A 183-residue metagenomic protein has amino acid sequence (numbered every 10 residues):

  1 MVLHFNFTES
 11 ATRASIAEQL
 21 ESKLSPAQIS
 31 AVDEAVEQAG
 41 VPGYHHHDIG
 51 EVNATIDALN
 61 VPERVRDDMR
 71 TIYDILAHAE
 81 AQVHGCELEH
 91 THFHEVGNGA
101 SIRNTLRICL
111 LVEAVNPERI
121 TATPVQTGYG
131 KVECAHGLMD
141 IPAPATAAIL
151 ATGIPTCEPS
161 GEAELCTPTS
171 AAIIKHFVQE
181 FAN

Functional and structural regions predicted by a protein language model:
M1, L88-E89, V115-A122, P144-T146 (+1 more regions): Short coil/turn connectors at secondary-structure junctions
H4-E18, F93-N116: Conserved phosphate/anionic-ligand binding catalytic regions in large, soluble enzymes, centered on
F5-F7, L88-E95, T121-P124, E158-P159: General beta-strand structural signal in soluble alpha/beta enzymes
F7-A11, A35-V36, G97, P124-E133: Acidic, glycine-rich active-site loops and adjacent beta-strand->loop/helix elements that engage anionic groups
E9-C86, A143-T146, A151-T156, S160-A171 (+1 more regions): Glycine-rich nucleotide/cofactor/substrate-binding loop typically near the N-terminus or early in the first domain
L24-A31, V112-A122: Phosphate-handling active-site elements
P62-R66, H92-G99, G130-G137, C157-L165: Flexible, glycine/proline-enriched loop segments at strand-loop-helix junctions that form or flank small-ligand binding
S101-I108, R119-G153: Active-site histidine-anchored catalytic micro-motif
